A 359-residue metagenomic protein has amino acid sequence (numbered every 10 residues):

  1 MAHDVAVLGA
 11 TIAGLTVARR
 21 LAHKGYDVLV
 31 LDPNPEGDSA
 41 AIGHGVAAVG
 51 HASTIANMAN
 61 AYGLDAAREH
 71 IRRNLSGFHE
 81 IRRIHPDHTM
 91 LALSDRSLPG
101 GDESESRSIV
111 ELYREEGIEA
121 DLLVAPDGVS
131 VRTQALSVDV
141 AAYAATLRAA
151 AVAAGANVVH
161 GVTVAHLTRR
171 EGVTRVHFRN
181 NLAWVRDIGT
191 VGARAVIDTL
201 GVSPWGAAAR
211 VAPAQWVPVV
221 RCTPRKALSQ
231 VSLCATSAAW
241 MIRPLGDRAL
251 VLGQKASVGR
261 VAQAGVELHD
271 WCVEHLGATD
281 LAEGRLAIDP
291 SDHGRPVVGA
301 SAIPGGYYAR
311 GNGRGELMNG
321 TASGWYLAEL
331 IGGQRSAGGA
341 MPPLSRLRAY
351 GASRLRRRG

Functional and structural regions predicted by a protein language model:
H3-V30: N-terminal Rossmann-like FAD-binding beta1-loop-alpha1 element of flavoenzymes
H23-H44: Glycine-rich FAD pyrophosphate-binding loop
V46-V124: Dinucleotide-binding Rossmann-like beta1-alpha1 core, especially the glycine-rich loop that anchors the ADP
L64, D87-G100, A120-A154, K255 (+1 more regions): Helix-loop-beta segment of a Rossmann-like dinucleotide-binding subdomain
E69-L75, L98-S106, S130-A149, R260-V266 (+1 more regions): Short beta-strand to alpha-helix junction loop
H85-M90, T190-V191, A195-P304: Active-site substrate-recognition segment that forms the wall of the catalytic cavity or substrate channel
L112, S130-A193, T199: Helical element adjacent to the flavin cofactor pocket in flavoenzyme catalytic cores
T236, G277-G359: C-terminal catalytic lobe of FAD-dependent flavoproteins
